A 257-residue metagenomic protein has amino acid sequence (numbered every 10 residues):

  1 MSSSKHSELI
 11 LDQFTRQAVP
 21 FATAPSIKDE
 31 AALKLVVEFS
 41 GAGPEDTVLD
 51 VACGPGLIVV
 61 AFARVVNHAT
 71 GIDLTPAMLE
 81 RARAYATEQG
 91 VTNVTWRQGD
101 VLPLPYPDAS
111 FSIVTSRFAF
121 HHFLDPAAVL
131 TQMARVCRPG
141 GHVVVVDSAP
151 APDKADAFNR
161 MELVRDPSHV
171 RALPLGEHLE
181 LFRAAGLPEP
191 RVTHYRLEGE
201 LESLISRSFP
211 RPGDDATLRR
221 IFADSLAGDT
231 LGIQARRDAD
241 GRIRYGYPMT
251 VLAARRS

Functional and structural regions predicted by a protein language model:
M1-G43, L57-A61, M78-R81, S203-S206: Conserved class I S-adenosyl-L-methionine
L49-V51, P55-P103: Class I SAM-dependent methyltransferase SAM/SAH-binding core
P55, R191-S257: Conserved Class I S-adenosyl-L-methionine
L102-I113: A short acidic, Gly/Pro-enriched loop at the edge of an enzyme's catalytic core that lines a small-molecule cofactor
S112-L124: A short SAM/SAH-binding and catalytic strip from SAM-dependent methyltransferases
A127-P139: A short glycine-rich, Lys/Arg-flanked "PGG" loop and its adjoining helix->strand segment in the class I
H142-H169: Conserved class I S-adenosyl-L-methionine
R171-G186: Short alpha-helix
